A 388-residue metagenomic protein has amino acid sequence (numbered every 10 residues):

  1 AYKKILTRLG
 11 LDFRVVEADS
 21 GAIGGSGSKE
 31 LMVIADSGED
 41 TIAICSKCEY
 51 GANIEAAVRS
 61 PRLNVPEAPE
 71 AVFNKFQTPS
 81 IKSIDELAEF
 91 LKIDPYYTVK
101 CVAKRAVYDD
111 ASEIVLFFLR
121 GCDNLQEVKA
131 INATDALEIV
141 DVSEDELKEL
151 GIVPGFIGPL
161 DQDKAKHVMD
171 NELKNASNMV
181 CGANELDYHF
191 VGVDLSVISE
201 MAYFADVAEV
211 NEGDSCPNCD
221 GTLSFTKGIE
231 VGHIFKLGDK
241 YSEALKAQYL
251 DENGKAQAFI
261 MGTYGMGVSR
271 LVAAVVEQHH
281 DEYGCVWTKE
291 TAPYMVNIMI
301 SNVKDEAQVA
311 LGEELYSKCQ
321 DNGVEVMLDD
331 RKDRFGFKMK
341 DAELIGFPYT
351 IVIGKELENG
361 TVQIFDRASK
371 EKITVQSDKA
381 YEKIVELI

Functional and structural regions predicted by a protein language model:
A1-I388: NTP/phosphate- and nucleic-acid-binding module
